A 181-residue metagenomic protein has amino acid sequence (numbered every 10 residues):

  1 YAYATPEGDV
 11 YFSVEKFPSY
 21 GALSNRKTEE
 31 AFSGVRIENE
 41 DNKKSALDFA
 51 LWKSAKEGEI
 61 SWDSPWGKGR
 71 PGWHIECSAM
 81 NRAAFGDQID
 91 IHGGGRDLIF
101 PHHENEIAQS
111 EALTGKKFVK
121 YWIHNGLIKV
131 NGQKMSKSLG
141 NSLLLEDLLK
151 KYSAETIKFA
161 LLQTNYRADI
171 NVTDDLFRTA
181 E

Functional and structural regions predicted by a protein language model:
Y1-A180: Alpha-helical recognition segments enriched in aromatics with Gly/Pro capping that present substrate-recognition
